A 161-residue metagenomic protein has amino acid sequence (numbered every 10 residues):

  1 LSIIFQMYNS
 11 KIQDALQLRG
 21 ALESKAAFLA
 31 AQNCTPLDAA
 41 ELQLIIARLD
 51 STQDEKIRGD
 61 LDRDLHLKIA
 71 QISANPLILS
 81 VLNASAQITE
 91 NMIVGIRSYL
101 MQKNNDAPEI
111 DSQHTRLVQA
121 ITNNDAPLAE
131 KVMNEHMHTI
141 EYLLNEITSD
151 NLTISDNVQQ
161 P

Functional and structural regions predicted by a protein language model:
L1-L22, F28, Q32, N151-I154 (+1 more regions): Short linear motifs at protein or domain termini
Q6-Q13, Q17, K56, D60 (+1 more regions): Residues at secondary-structure transition points
A15-G95, Q113-A120, L128-Y142, I147: Conserved amphipathic alpha-helical segments that form helical-bundle/coiled-coil interaction surfaces
S51-T52, M101-K103: A short, structure-level motif marking secondary-structure boundaries and short turns
I96-L100, A107: Extended hydrophobic/aromatic segments used for targeting, binding, or gating
L100-Q102, S149-T153: Short, structured secondary-structure boundary patches
N105-S112, T148: Short, 15-30-residue, compositionally biased linear elements with alpha-helical propensity or flexible coil
